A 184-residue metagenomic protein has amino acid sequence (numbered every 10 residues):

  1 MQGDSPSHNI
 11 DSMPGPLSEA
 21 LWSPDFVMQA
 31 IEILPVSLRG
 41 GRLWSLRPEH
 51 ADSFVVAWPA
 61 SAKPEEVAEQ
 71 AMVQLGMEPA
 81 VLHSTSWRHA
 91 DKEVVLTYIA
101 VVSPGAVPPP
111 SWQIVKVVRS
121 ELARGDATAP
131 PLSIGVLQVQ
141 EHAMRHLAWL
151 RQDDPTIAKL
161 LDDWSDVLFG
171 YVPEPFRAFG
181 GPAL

Functional and structural regions predicted by a protein language model:
M1-G3, I10, K63, A71 (+1 more regions): Residue-level signal for functionally critical sites in structured catalytic/ligand-binding pockets
Q2, Q29, Q70, Q74 (+3 more regions): Residue-identity detector for glutamine
Q2-W44: Conserved N-terminal beta-strand and adjoining loop/helix that marks the start of the Nudix/MutT-like hydrolase domain
F26-M77, H89-V94, K116-P130: Conserved Nudix-box catalytic region and its N-terminal flanking loop in Nudix hydrolases and closely related
R47-V55, R88-L184: Nudix hydrolase/Nudix homology domain
A80-W87: C-terminal boundary motif of the adenylate-forming
